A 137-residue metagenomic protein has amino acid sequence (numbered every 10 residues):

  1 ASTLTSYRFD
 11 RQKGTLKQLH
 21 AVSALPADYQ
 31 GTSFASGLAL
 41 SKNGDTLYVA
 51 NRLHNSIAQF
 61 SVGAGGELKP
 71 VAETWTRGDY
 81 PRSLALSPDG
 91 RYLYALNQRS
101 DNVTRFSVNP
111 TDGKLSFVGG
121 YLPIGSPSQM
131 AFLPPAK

Functional and structural regions predicted by a protein language model:
A1, F9, R52, Q98 (+1 more regions): Short loop/turn segments immediately following the C-termini of beta-strands
A1-P26: Acidic, glycine-rich loop-and-beta core segments that form the ion-binding/anion-interacting portion of active sites
S2-L4, N55-I57, D101-V103: Structural signal for beta-propeller blades
Y7-T15, F60-E67, S107-K114: Short loop/turn segments immediately following beta-strands, especially the blade-tip and inter-blade linker loops
L16-A24, K69-W75, L115-P123: Beta-propeller fold detector
A24-G44, R77-R91, I124-A136: Beta-rich, blade/repeat-based domains predominating in secreted/periplasmic proteins but also intracellular
Q98-P110, S116-K137: Blade-level signature of beta-propeller repeat domains, shared across WD40, Kelch, NHL, RCC1 and BNR/Asp-box propellers
